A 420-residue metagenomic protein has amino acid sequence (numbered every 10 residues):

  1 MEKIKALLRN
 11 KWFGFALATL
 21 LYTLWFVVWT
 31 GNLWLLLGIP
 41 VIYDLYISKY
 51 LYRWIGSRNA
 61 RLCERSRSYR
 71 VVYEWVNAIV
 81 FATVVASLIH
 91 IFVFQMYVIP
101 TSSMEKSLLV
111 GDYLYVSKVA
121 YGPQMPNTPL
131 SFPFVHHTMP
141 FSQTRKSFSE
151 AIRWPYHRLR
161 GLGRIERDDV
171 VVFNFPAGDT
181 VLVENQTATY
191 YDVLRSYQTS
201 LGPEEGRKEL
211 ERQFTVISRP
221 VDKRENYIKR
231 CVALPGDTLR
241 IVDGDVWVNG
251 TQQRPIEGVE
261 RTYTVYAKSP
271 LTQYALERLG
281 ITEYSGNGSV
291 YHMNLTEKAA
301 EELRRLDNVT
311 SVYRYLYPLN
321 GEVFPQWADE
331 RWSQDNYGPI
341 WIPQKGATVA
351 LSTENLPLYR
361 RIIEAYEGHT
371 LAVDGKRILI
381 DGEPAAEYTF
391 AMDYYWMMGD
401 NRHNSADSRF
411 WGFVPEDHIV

Functional and structural regions predicted by a protein language model:
M1-V420: Extended hydrophobic leader/signal-anchor segments used for secretion and membrane insertion
